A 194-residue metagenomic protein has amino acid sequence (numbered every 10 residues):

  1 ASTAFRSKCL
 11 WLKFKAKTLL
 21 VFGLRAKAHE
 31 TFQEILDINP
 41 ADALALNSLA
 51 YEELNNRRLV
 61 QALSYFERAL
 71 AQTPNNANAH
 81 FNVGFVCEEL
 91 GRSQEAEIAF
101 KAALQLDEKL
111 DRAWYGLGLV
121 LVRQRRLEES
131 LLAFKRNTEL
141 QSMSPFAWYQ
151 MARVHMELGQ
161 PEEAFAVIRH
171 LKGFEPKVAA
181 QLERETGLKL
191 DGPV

Functional and structural regions predicted by a protein language model:
A4, I38, Q72, L106 (+2 more regions): Structural marker of alpha-solenoid helical repeat scaffolds
S7-I38, L44, S48-R57: Alpha-helical segment of the N-proximal tetratricopeptide repeat
C9, A43-L44, A77-N78, D111-R112 (+2 more regions): Helix-start (N-cap) detector for alpha-helical repeat units in TPR-like alpha-solenoids, especially tetratricopeptide
T18, E52, V86, V120 (+2 more regions): TPR/TPR-like alpha-solenoid repeats
V21-E34, N55-R68, E89-A102, Q124-R136 (+2 more regions): Structural signature of tandem alpha-helical TPR/SEL1-like repeats, specifically the intra-repeat loop/turn
Y149, R153-E157, V178-V194: TPR/TPR-like alpha-solenoid helical repeat scaffolds
